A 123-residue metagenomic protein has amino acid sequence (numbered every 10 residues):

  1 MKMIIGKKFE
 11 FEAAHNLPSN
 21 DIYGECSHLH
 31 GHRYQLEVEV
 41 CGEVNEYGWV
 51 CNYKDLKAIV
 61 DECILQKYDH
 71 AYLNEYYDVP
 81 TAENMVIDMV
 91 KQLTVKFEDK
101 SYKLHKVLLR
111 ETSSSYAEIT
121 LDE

Functional and structural regions predicted by a protein language model:
M1-E123: Charge-rich, low-complexity N-terminal segments
